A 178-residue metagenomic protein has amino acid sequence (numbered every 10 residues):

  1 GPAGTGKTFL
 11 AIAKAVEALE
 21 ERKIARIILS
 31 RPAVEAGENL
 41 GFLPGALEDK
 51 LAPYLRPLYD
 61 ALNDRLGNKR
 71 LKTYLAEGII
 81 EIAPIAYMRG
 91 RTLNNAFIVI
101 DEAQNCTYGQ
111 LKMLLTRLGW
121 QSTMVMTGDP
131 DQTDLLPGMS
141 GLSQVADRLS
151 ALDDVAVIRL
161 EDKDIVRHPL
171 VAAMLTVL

Functional and structural regions predicted by a protein language model:
G1-I100, Q104-L178: Conserved helicase motor core of SF1/SF2 NTP-dependent helicases
